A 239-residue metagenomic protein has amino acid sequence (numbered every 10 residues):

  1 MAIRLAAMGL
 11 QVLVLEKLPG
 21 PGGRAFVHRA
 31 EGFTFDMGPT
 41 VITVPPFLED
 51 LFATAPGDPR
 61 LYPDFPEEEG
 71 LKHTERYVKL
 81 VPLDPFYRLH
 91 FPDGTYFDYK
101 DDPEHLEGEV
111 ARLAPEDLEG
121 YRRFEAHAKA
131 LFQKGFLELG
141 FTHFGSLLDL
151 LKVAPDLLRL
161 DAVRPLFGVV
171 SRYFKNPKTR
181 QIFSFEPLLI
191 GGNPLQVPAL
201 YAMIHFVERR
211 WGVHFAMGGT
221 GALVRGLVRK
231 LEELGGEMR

Functional and structural regions predicted by a protein language model:
M1-Q133: N-terminal glycine-rich phosphate/pyrophosphate-binding loop and immediately adjacent elements
R4-M8, V169-Y173, I182-F185, G226 (+2 more regions): Generic, well-ordered alpha-helical scaffold segments in large soluble proteins
K17-L18, P198-A202: Active-site-adjacent bridging/hinge elements
G32-T34, L188-G191, W211-H214: A short glycine/serine-rich beta->alpha loop
D36-P39, L195, H214-G218: Alpha-helix capping and helix-loop boundary segments enriched in small/acidic/polar residues
T43, F47, H105, R123 (+3 more regions): Generic recognition of stable, solvent-exposed alpha-helical segments in well-folded globular domains
P92-V197: Rossmann-like flavin
M203-R239: Helical element adjacent to the flavin cofactor pocket in flavoenzyme catalytic cores
